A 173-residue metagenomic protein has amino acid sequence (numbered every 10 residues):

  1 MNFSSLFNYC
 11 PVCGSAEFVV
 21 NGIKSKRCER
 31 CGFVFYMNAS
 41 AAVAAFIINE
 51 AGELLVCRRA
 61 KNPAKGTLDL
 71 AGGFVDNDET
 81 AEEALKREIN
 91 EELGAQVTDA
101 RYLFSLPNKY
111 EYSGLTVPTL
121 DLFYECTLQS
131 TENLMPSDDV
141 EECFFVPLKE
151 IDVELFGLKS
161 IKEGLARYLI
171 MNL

Functional and structural regions predicted by a protein language model:
F3-F7, K24, A41: Short metal-coordination and nucleic-acid-contact micro-motifs, chiefly zinc-binding Cys/His arrays
C10-C13, C28-C31: Short cysteine-rich clusters marking metal-coordination/redox-active sites
F18-V19, Y36: Short functional micro-motifs and their immediate structural scaffolds
V19-S25: Short linker/helix segments within small regulatory modules
R30-L54, F74: Conserved N-terminal beta-strand and adjoining loop/helix that marks the start of the Nudix/MutT-like hydrolase domain
N49-E91: Conserved Nudix-box catalytic region and its N-terminal flanking loop in Nudix hydrolases and closely related
F104-E132: Active-site-adjacent beta-strand/loop module that shapes the phosphate/pyrophosphate-binding cleft
M135-G164: NUDIX/MutT-family hydrolases
